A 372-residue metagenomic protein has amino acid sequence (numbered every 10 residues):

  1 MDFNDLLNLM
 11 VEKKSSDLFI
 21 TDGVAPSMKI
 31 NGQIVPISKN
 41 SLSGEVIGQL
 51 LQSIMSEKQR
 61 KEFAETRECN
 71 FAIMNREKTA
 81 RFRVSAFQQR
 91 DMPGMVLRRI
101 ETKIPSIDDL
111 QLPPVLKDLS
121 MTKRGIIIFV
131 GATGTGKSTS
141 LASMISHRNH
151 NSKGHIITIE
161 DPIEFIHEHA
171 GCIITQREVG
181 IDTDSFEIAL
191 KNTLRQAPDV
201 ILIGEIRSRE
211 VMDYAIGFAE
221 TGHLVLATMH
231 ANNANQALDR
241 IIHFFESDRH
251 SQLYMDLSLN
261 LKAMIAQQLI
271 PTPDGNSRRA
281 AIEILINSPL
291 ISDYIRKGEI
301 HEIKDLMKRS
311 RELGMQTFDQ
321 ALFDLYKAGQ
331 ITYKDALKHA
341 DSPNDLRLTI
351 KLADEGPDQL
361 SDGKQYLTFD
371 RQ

Functional and structural regions predicted by a protein language model:
D2-Q372: Short, flexible helix-loop junctions that flank or precede catalytic/ligand sites
